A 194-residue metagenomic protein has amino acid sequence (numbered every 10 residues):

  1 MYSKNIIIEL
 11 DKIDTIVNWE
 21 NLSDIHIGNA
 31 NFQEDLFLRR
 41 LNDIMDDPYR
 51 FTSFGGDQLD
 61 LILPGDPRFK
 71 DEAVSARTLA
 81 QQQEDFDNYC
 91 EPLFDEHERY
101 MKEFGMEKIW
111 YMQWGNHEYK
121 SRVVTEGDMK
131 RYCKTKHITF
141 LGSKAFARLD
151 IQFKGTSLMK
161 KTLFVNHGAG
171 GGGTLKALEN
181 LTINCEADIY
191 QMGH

Functional and structural regions predicted by a protein language model:
M1-I7: Short glycine- and acidic-rich boundary segments immediately preceding or forming the N-terminal edge of structured
I7-I16, L22, I27-G142: Core catalytic region of metal-dependent phosphoesterases/phosphodiesterases, especially metallo-beta-lactamase-like
I16-I27, K160-G170: Active-site-proximal beta-strand elements of phosphoester/diester hydrolases
P48, R99-Y111, M129-H194: His/acidic metal-ligating clusters that form di-metal
